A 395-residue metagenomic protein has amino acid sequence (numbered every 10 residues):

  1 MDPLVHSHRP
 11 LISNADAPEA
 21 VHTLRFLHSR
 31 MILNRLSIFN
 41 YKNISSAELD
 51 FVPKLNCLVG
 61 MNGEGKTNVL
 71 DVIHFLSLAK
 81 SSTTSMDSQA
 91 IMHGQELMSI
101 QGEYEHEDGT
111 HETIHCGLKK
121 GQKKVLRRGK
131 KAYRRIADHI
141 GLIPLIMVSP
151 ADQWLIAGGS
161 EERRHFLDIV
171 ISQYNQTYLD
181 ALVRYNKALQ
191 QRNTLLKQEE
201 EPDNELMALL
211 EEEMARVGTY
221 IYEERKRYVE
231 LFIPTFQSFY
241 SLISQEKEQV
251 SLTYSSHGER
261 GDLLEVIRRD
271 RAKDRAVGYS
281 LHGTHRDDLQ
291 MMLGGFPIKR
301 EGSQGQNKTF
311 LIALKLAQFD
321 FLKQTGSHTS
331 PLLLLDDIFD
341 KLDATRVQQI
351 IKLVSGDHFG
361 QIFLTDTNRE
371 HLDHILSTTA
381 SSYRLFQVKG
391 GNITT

Functional and structural regions predicted by a protein language model:
D2, H6-H8, H22, H28: Intrinsic-disorder-associated, low-complexity terminal segments enriched in Asp/Asn/His/Tyr and depleted of Lys/Arg
H22, L27-R30, Y41, S45-R128 (+2 more regions): Conserved P-loop NTP-binding catalytic core
H22-M61, F75, E205-R216, Y220-L332 (+5 more regions): Conserved NTPase motor "head" modules and their coupling/switch loops across ABC/AAA+ ATPases, GTPases, and GHKL ATPases
N68-V69, F166, I350: Alpha1 helix immediately C-terminal to the Walker A/P-loop of P-loop NTPases, especially ABC transporter
S77-E162, D168-Y174, Y178, I233-S238 (+2 more regions): Nucleotide-state sensing region of NTPase/ATPase domains
W154-S244: An accessory alpha-helical subdomain
D336-I338: Walker B catalytic acidic pair
D366-N368: Conserved H-loop
